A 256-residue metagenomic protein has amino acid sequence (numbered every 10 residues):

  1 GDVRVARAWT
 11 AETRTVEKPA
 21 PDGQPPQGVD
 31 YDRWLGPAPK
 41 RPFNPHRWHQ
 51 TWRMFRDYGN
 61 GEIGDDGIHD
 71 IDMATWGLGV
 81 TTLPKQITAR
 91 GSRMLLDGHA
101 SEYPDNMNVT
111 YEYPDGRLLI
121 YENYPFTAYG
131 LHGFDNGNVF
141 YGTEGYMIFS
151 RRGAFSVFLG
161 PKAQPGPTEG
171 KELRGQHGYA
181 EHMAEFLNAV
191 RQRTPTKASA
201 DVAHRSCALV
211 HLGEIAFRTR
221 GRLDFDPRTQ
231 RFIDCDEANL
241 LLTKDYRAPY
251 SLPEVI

Functional and structural regions predicted by a protein language model:
G1-N60, D65-F158, K162-D201, R205-I256: Contiguous beta-strand/loop segments that form the cofactor/metal-binding neighborhood of enzyme cores
